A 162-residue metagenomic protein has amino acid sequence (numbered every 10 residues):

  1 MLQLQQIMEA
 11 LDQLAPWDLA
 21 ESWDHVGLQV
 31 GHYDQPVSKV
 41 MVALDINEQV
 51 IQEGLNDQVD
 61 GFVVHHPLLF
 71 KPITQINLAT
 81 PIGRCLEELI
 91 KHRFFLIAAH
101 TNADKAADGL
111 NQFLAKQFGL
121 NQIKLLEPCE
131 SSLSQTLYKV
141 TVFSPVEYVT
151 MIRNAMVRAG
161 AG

Functional and structural regions predicted by a protein language model:
M1-G162: Hydrophobic structural segments
